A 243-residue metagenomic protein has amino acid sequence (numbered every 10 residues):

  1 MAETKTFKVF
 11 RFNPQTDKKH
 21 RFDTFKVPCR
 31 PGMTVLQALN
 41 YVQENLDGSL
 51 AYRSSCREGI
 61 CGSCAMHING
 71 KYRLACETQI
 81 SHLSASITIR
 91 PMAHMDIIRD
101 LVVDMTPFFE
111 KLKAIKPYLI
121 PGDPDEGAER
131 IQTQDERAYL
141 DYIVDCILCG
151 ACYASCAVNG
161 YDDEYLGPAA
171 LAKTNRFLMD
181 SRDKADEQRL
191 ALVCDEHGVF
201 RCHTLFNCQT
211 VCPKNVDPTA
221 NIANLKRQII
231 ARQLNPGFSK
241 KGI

Functional and structural regions predicted by a protein language model:
E3-T24: Eukaryote-biased recognition of intrinsically disordered, low-complexity regulatory segments
F22-T34: Short, contiguous acidic and Ser/Thr-rich linear segments
M33-G48, I87-I243: Ferredoxin-type iron-sulfur electron-transfer modules in oxidoreductases and energy-metabolism complexes
R53-S54, S63-H67: DNA-contacting interfaces and partner/effector-binding or oligomerization modules in DNA-centric proteins
R57-G59: Beta-rich nucleic-acid/ligand-interaction surfaces
